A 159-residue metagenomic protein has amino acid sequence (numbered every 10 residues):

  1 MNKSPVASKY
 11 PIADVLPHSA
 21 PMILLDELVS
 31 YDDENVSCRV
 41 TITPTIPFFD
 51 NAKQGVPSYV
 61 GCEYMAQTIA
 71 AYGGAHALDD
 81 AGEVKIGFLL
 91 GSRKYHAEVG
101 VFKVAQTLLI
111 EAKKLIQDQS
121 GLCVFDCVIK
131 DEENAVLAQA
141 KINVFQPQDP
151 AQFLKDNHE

Functional and structural regions predicted by a protein language model:
M1-S4: N-terminal presequence-like segments and adjacent domain-start helices
V6-I12, T107-I110: Short Pro/Gly-enriched beta-strand edge/turn motifs at strand-loop
A20-P57: Catalytic strand-loop segment that frames the active site of acyl-thioester-processing enzymes
I23-D26, L90, I110-A112, A140: Small-residue-enriched segments and motifs
E27-S30, K94, V99, K114-I116 (+1 more regions): A residue-level detector for short acidic-glycine micro-motifs
K53-Y72, I86-G87: Compact, glycine-rich, soluble single-domain proteins
A71, V104-L109, K113-E159: HotDog/MaoC-like acyl-thioester-processing domains
A71-E111: Hydrophobic beta-strand-centered segment that forms part of the acyl-chain substrate-binding groove
